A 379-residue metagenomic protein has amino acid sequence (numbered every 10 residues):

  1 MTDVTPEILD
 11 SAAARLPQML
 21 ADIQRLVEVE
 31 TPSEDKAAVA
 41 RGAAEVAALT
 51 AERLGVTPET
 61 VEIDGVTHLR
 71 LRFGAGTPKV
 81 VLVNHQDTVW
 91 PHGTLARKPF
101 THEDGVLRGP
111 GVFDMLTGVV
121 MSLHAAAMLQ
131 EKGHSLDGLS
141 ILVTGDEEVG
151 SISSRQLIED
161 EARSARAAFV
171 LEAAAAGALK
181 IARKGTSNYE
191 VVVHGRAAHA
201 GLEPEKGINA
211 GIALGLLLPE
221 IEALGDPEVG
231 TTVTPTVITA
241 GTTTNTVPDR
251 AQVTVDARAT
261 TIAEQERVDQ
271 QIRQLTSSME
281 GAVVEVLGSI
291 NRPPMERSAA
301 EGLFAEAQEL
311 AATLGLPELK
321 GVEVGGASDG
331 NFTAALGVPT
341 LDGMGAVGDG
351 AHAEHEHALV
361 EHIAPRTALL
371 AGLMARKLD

Functional and structural regions predicted by a protein language model:
M1-E7, S11-A14, T31, W90 (+3 more regions): Metal-dependent amide/peptide-bond hydrolase catalytic core, centered on the "pita-bread" metallohydrolase fold
T2-P110, E131-H134: Acidic/His- and Gly-rich active-site-bordering loop/insert found across diverse amide/peptide-bond hydrolases
K79-V81, L107, R166-V170, E190 (+1 more regions): Short glycine-aspartate micro-motif
V81, S140-L142, E285: A structural signal for isolated positions on well-ordered beta-strands in alpha/beta enzyme cores
V83-N84, L142-T144, F169-E172, V192-H194 (+1 more regions): Short beta-strand segments
D87-W90, V106-V120, H199, D329: Glycine/serine-rich anion-binding loops at beta->alpha junctions that coordinate negatively charged ligand groups
M115-T186, D226, L378-D379: Acidic/histidine-rich catalytic neighborhood of metal-dependent amide-processing enzymes
